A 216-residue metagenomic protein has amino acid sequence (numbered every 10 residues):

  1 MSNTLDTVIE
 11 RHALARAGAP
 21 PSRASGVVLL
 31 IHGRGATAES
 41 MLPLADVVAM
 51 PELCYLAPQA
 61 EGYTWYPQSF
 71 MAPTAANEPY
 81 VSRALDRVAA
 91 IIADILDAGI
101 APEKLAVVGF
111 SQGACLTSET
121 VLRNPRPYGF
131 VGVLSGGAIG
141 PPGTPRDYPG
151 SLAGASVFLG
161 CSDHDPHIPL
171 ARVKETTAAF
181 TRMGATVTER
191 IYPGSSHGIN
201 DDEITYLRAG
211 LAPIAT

Functional and structural regions predicted by a protein language model:
S2-P102: Serine-hydrolase catalytic machinery in alpha/beta-hydrolase-like enzymes
M41-L44, P145, P169-A179: Short alpha-helix in the alpha/beta-hydrolase fold that links the catalytic acid
P43, E119-R123: Active-site signature of alpha/beta-hydrolase-fold catalytic machinery across serine- and Asp/Cys-nucleophile hydrolases
P67-T74, G136-V157: Flexible "cap/lid" loop of the alpha/beta hydrolase fold
V108-G113, T117: Gly/Ala-rich beta-loop-alpha elbow adjacent to hydrolase catalytic centers
R126-I139: A conserved short beta-strand
F158-C161, D165: Short beta-strand/loop motif that positions the catalytic acidic residue of the alpha/beta-hydrolase fold
A171-T216: C-terminal catalytic histidine-bearing segment of alpha/beta-hydrolase fold enzymes
